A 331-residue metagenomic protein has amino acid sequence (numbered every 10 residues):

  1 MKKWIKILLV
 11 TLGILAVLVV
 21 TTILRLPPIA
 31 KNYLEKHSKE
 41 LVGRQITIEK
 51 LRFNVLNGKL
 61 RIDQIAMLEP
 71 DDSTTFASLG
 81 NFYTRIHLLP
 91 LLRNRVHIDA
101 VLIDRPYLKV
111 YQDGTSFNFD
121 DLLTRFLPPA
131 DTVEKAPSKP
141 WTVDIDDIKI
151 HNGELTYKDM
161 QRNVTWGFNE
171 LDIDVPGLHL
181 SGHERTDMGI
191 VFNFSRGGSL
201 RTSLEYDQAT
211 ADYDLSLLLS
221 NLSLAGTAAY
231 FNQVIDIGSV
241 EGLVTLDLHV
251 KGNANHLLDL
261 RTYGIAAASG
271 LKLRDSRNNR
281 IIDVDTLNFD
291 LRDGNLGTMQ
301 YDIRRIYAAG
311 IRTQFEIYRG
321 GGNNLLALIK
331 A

Functional and structural regions predicted by a protein language model:
M1-G43, Y107, Q161, A211 (+1 more regions): N-terminal type II signal-anchor transmembrane helix that functions as the membrane-insertion/stop-transfer segment
L41-I65: Short extracytoplasmic
R44, Q64-V175, Q208, Q233 (+3 more regions): Secondary-structure transition motifs
Q64, P129-D131, L171, S181-E184 (+2 more regions): Flexible, solvent-exposed coil segments and beta strand-coil junctions, predominantly the extracellular/periplasmic
Q64-M67, D187-S195, L204: Short beta-strand segments that buttress and anchor functional surface loops
R196-L200, T210-Y213: Outer-membrane beta-barrel translocator/receptor signature
L215, T262-G264, I303-R304: Transmembrane beta-strands of outer-membrane beta-barrel proteins
V240-H249, N253, L258-D259, Y263-S269 (+1 more regions): Transmembrane beta-barrel wall of Gram-negative outer-membrane proteins
